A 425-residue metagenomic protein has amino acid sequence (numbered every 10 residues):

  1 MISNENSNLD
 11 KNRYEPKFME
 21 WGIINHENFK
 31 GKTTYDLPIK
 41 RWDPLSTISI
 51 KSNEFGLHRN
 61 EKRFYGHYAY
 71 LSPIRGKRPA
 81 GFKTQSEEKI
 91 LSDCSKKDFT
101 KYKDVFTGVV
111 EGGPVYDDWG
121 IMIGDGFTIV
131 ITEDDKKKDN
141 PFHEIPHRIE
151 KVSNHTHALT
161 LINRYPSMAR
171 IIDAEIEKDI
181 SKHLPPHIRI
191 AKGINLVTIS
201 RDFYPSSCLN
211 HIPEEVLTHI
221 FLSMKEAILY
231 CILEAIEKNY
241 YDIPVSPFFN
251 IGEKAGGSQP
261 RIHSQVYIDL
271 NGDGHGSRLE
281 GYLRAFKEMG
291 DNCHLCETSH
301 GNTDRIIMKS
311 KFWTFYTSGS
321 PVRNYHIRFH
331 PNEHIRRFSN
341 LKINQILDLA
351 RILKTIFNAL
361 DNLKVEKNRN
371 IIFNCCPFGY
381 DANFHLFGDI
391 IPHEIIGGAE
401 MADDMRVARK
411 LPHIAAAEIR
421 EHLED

Functional and structural regions predicted by a protein language model:
M1-R261, Y267-F338, N344, D361-N362 (+3 more regions): Active-site microenvironments that recognize anionic phosphate/pyrophosphate groups
L349-V365: Extended C-terminal subregions enriched in glycine
